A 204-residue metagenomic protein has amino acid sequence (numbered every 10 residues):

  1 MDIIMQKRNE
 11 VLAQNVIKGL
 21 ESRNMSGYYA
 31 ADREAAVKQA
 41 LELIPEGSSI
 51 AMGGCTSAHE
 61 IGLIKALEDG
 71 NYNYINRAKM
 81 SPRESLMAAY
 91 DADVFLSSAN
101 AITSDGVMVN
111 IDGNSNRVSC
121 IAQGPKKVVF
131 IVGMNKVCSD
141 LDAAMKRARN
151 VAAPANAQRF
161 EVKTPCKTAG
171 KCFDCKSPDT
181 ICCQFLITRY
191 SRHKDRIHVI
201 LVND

Functional and structural regions predicted by a protein language model:
M1-N9: Glycine- and acidic-residue-enriched helix-capping/strand-helix junction motifs
I3, M25-G27, M134: Short, flexible active-site loop motifs that bind/organize anionic cofactors or intermediates
N9-L96: N-terminal active-site beta-alpha-beta segment that forms phosphate/nucleotide-binding and substrate-recognition loops
Y90-D204: Conserved phosphate- and dinucleotide-binding cores of soluble alpha/beta proteins, encompassing both enzyme active
